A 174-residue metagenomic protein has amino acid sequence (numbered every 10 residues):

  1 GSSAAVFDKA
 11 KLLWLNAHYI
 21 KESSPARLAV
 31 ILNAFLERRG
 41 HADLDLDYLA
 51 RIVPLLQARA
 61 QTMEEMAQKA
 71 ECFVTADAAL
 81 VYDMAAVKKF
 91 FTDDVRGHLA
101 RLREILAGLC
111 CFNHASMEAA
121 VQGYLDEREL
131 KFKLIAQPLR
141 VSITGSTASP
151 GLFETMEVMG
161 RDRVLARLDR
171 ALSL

Functional and structural regions predicted by a protein language model:
G1-R39: A conserved active-site cap/scaffold subdomain adjacent to cofactor or substrate pockets
S2-D8, D43-I52, D126-L134, T147: Structural motif
A4, A17-K21, H41-L44, A107-C110 (+4 more regions): Amphipathic alpha-helical interaction elements
K9-L13, A26, A50, P54 (+2 more regions): Non-catalytic, well-ordered alpha-helical scaffold segments
W14-H18, A58-Q61, Q137, V141: Short, hydrophobic/amphipathic alpha-helical patches that form generic packing surfaces within helical domains
K21-P25, E64-A67, G145-L152: Short helix-capping/linker segments at secondary-structure and domain boundaries
P25-R128: Small-residue-rich helix-loop
H114-L174: Charged substrate- and nucleic-acid-binding regions of tRNA-handling and nucleotidyl-transfer enzymes, centered on
